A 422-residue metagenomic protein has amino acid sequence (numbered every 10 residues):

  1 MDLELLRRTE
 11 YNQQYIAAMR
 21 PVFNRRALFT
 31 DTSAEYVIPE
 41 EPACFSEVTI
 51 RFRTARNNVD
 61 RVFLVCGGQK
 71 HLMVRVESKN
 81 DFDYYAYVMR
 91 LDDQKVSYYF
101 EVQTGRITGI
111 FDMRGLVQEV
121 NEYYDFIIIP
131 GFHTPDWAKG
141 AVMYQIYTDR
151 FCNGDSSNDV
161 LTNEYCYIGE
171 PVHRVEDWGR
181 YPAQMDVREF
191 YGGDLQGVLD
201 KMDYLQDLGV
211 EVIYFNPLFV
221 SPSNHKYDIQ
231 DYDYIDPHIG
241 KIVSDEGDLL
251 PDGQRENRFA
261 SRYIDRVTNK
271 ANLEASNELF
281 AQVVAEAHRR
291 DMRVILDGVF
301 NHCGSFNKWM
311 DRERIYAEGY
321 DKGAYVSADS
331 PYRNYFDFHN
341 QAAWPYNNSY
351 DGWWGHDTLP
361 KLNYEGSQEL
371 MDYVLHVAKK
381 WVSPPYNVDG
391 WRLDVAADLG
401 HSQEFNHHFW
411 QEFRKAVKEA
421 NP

Functional and structural regions predicted by a protein language model:
M1-G140, Y144: Glycan-association/targeting regions that enable binding to alpha-glucans and other polysaccharides
T54-R56, E77, M89-D93, T104 (+6 more regions): Short, flexible loop/turn elements at secondary-structure junctions
R90-L91, H133-A138, M143, E286 (+2 more regions): A general structural signal for short secondary-structure junctions and capping/turn motifs
T148-E211, L218-P385, F413, E419: Substrate-binding/active-site clefts of carbohydrate-active enzymes
P360-Q368, V395-R414: Active-site cleft segment of glycoside hydrolase catalytic domains centered on the general acid/base Glu
P384-D389, A396: Alpha/beta-hydrolase fold catalytic core
